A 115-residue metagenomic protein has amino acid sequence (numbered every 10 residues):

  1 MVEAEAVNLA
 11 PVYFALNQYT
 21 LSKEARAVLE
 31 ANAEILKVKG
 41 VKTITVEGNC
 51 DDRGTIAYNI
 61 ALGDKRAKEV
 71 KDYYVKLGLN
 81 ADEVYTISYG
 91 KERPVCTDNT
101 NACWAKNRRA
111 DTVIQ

Functional and structural regions predicted by a protein language model:
M1-T43: Periplasmic peptidoglycan-binding/tethering modules of Gram-negative envelope proteins
N8-L9, N107-R109: A structure-centric signal for secondary-structure junctions around beta-strands
P11-F14, T20, E47, N59-A61 (+1 more regions): Short aromatic/hydrophobic contact patches that present stacked aromatics for nucleic-acid/ligand binding
E24-A31, A57, A61, K65-E69 (+1 more regions): Extracytoplasmic/secreted proteins, especially bacterial periplasmic and envelope-associated proteins
G40-N49, L62-V95, R108-Q115: A non-catalytic structural micro-motif
C50-T55: Surface-exposed aromatic
T97-T100: Short beta-alpha junctions and helix-cap segments that line functional grooves
A102-K106: A generic structural micro-feature
